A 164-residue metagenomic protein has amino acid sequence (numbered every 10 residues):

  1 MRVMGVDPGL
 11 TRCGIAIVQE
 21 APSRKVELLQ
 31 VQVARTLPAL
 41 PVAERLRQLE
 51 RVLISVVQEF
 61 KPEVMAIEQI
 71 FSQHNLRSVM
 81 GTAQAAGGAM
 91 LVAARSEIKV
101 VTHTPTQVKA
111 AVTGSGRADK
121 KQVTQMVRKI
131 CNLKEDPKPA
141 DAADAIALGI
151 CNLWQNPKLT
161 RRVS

Functional and structural regions predicted by a protein language model:
M1-S164: Phosphate- and other anionic-substrate recognition elements at nucleic-acid/protein interfaces
